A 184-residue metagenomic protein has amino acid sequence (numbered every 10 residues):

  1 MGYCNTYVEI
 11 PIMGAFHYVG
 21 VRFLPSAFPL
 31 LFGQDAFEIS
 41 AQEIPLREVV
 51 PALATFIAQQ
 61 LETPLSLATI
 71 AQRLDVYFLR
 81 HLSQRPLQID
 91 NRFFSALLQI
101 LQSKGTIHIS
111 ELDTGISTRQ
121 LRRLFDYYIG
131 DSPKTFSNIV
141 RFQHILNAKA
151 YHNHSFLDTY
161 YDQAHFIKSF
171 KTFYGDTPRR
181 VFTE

Functional and structural regions predicted by a protein language model:
M1-I109, T114-T118, D131-S132, H152-A164 (+2 more regions): Alpha-helical bundle regulatory/interaction domains
L30, F136-N138, K168: Generic hydrophobic alpha-helical membrane-span motif
Q72, R123-L124, H144, K168-T172: DNA-binding alpha-helical recognition surfaces that contact promoter or target DNA
R119-Y127, D131-S137: Long, low-complexity intrinsically disordered regions
F125-D131, F170-R180: A secondary-structure capping/hinge motif
S137-K149, R180-E184: Short, basic, alpha-helical segments at the C-terminal edge of helix-turn-helix-like DNA-binding modules
